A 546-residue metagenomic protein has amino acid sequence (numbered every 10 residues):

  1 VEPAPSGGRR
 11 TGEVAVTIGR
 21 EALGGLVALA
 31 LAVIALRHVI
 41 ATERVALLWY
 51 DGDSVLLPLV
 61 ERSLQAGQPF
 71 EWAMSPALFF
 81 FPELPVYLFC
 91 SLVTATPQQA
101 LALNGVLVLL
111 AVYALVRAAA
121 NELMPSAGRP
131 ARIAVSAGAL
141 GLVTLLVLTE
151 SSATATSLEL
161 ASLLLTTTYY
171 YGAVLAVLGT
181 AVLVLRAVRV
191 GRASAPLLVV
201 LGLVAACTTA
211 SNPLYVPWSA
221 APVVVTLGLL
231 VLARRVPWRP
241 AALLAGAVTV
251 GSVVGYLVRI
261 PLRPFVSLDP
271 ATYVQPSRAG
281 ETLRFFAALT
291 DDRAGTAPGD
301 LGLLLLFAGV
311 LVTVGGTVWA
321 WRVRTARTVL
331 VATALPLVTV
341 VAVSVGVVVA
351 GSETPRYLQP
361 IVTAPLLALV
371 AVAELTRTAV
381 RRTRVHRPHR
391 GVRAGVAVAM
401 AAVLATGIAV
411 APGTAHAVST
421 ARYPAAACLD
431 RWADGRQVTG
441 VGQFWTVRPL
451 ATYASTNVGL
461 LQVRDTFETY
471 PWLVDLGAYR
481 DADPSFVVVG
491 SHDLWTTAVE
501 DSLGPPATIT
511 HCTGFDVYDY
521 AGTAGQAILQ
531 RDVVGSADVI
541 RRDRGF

Functional and structural regions predicted by a protein language model:
L23-A28, T249-V250, R324-A326, E374-P412: Signature aromatic-anchored transmembrane alpha helix within multi-pass, membrane-resident enzymes that catalyze glycan
L29, L103-A137, V143-L145, G179: Transmembrane-helix motifs of polytopic, lipid-linked glycan transferases
Y50, R129-L185, E353-P365, F444-W445: Membrane-interface micro-motifs in multi-pass membrane enzymes
D53-R62, W72-P97, R278-R293: Short hydrophobic/aromatic helix or loop-helix immediately within or flanking a transmembrane segment in polytopic
E71, L78-F80, A206, A210-V318: Transmembrane catalytic cores of multi-pass membrane glycosyltransferases and polysaccharide-assembly enzymes
T168-A173, P217-W218, P298-A308, L330-V341 (+2 more regions): Hydrophobic/aromatic-rich transmembrane helices and adjacent perimembrane loops
G191-S194, V231-L243, V310-V338, V349-G351: Membrane-interface helix-loop-helix junctions at transmembrane boundaries of multi-pass membrane enzymes, predominantly
T420, G435-P471: Short periplasmic/luminal acceptor-recognition loop of GT-C membrane glycosyltransferases, typified by
